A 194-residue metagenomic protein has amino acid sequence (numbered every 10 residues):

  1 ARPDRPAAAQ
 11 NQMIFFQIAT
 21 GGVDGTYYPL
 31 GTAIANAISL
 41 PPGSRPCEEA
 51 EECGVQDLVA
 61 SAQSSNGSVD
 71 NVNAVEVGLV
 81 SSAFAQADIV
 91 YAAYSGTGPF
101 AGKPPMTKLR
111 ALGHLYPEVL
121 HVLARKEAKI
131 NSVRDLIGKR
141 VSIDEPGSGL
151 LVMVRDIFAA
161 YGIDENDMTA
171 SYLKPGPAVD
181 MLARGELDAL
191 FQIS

Functional and structural regions predicted by a protein language model:
A1-S64, V69-D70, E76, P105-L109: N-terminal hydrophobic or amphipathic helices and topogenic motifs
F15-E49, P117-R184: Bilobed "Venus flytrap"/periplasmic-binding protein-like clamshell domains and structurally analogous long
R45-P46, A60, S82, E165 (+1 more regions): Residue-level detector of short coil/turn "hinge" positions at structural boundaries
E52-Q56, S61-G102, P177-M181: Pocket-flanking alpha-helical
V69, L187-S194: Internal hydrophobic scaffold segments of catalytic domains
L79-S81, G138-K139, E186-D188: Loop/turn elements at helix/coil->beta-strand transitions in domains of secreted/extracellular proteins
F84-A85, L173, F191-I193: Short beta-strand and adjacent tight-turn residues that come in two discontinuous sequence segments and form the edges
G102-L115, L120: A structural signal for short loop-to-beta-strand junctions that line the ligand-binding cleft of periplasmic/secreted
